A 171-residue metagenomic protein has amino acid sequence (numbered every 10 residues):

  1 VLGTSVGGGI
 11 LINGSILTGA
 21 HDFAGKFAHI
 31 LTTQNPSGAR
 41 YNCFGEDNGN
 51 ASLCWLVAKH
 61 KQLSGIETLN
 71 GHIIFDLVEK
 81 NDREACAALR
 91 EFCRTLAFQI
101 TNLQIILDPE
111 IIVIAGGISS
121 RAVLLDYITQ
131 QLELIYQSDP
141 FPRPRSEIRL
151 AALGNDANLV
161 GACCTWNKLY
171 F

Functional and structural regions predicted by a protein language model:
V1-N50: Glycine-rich phosphate-binding loop of actin/hexokinase-like ATP-binding domains
I16, Q34-F171: ATP-binding/phosphotransfer module of carbohydrate and carboxylate kinases, centering on a glycine-rich
